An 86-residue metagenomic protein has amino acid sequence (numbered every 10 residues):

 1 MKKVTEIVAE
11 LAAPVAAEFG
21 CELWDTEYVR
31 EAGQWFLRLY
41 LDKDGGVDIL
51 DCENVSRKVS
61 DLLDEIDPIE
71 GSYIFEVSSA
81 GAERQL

Functional and structural regions predicted by a protein language model:
M1-L86: Short Lys/Arg-rich amphipathic alpha-helical segments
